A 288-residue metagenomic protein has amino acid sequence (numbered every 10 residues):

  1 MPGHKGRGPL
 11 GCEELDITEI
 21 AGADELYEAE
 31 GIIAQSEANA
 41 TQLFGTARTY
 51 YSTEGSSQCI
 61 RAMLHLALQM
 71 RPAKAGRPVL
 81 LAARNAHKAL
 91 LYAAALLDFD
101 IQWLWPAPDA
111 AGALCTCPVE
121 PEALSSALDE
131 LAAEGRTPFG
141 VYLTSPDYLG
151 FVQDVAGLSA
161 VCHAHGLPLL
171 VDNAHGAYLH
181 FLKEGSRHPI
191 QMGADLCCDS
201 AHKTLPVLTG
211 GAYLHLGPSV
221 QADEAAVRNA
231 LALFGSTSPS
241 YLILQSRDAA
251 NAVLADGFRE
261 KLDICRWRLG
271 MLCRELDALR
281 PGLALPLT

Functional and structural regions predicted by a protein language model:
M1-E13: N-terminal glycine-rich, Lys/His-bearing helix-loop that initiates the first secondary-structure elements of many
K5, A21-D24, E30-G31, A123 (+2 more regions): Solvent-exposed, flexible loop/coil residues
L10, D16, Q35, E54-L285: Conserved PLP-enzyme active-site core in the AAT-like
C12-Q58: Conserved N-terminal alpha-helix of the aminotransferase class I/II PLP-enzyme fold
